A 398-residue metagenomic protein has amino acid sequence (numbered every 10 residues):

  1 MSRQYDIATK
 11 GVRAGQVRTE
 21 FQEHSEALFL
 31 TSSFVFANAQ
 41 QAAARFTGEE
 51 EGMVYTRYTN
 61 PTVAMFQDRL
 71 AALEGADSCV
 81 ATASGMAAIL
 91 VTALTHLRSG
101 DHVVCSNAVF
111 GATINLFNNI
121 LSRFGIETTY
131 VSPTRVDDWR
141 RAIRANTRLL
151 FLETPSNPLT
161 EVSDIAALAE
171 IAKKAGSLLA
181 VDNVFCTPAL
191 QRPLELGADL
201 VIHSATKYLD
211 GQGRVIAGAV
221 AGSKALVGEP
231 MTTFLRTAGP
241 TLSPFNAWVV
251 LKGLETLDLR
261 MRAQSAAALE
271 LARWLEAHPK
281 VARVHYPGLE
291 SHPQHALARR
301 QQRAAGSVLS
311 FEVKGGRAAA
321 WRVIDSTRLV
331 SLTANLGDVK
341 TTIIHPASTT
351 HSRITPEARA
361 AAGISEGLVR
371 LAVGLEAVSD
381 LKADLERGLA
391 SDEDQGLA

Functional and structural regions predicted by a protein language model:
M1-N60, D68: N-terminal "arm"/small-domain region of PLP-dependent enzymes with the aminotransferase-like
S2, G11-V17, S78-K280: Conserved PLP-enzyme active-site core in the AAT-like
K10-F29, A318-A358: C-terminal core of ALDH-fold dehydrogenases
L28-T31, S310, R370: Short hydrophobic-aromatic micro-motifs
A37-N38, A42-R45, E50, Y58 (+3 more regions): Active-site C-terminal subdomain of aminotransferase-like
N38-L90, I114-N119: Conserved N-terminal alpha-helix of the aminotransferase class I/II PLP-enzyme fold
T95, A296-Q302, E357-G363: Short, flexible, solvent-exposed loop/turn segments with mixed acidic/basic and small polar residues
N118-N119, E127, A145, R260 (+1 more regions): PLP-dependent enzyme catalytic core of the Aspartate aminotransferase-like
